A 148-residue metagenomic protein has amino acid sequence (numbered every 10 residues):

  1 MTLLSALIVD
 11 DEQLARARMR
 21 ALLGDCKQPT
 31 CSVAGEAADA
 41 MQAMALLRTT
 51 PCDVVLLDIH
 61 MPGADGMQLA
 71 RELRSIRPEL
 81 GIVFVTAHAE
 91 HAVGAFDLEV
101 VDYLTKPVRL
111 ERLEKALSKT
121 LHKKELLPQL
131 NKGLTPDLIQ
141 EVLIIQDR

Functional and structural regions predicted by a protein language model:
Q13-G35, S75: Two-component/phosphorelay signaling modules centered on CheY-like receiver
E36-V54: Acidic, metal-coordinating helix/loop segments flanking the phosphotransfer/catalytic sites of two-component signaling
D39, D65-Q68: Acidic catalytic/metal-coordinating carboxylates
R48-P51, E72-L80: Conserved phosphotransfer cores of two-component systems
I59-M61: Receiver (REC) domain active-site loop signature in two-component systems and cognate sites in sensor histidine kinases
K106: A Lys-centered signature of the CheY-like receiver
S118, H122-R148: Conserved binding/recognition cores within well-folded domains
